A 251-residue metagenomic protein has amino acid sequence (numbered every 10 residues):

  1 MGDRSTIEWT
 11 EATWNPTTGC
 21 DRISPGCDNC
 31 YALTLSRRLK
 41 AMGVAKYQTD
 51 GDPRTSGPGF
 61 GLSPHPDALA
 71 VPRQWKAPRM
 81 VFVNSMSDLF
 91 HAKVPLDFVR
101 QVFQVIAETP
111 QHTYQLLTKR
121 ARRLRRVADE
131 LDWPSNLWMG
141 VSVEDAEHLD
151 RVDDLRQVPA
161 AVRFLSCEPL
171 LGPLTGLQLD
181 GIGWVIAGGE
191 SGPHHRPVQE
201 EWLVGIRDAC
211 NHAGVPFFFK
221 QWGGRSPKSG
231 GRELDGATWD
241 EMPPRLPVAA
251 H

Functional and structural regions predicted by a protein language model:
M1-T18, R22, L39-G43, A160 (+2 more regions): Auxiliary Fe-S-binding modules of radical SAM enzymes
G2-A12, T17-I23, D28-L137, A146-L149 (+1 more regions): Conserved Radical SAM active-site core
W75, E108-T109, V158, A209-A213: Alpha-helix C-cap/termination motif
M80-F82, T113-Q115, N136-G140, V162-S166 (+2 more regions): Structural preference for beta-strand elements that scaffold enzyme active sites
M86-D88, K119-A121, S142-A146, E168-L170 (+2 more regions): Active-site beta-loop-alpha junctions enriched in small/polar residues
V102-F103, V152, L203, R207: Generic structural signal for well-ordered alpha-helices, preferentially at hydrophobic/aromatic core positions
N136-E144, D240-P247: Acidic, His- and aromatic-enriched active-site or binding-groove loops in soluble protein domains that engage sugars
